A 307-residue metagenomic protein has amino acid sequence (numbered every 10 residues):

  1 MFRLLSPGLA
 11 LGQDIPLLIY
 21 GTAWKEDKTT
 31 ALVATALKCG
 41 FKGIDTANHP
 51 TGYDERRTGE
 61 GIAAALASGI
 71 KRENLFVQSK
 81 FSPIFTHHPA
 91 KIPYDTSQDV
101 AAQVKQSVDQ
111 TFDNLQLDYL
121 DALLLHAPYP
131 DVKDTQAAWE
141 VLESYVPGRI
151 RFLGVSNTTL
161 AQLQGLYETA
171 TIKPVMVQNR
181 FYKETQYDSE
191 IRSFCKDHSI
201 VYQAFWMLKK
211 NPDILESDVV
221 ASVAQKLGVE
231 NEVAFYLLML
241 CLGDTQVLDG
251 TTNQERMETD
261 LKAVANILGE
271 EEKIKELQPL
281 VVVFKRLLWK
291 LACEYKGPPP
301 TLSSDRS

Functional and structural regions predicted by a protein language model:
M1-L75, S79, F85, A137 (+2 more regions): N-terminal binding-site loop/beta-alpha segment at the start of enzyme catalytic domains that lines or forms
P16-K28, P89-A102, D131: Active-site mouth loops of central-metabolism enzymes
K25-L37, S97-L115, L163-Q164, Y187: Short, acidic/polar
R56-L66, V108-F112, L142, L163 (+1 more regions): Short, well-ordered amphipathic alpha-helices
E73-V100, H126: Structural motif corresponding to the early beta-alpha repeats
I92-Q106, K133-A137, L215, V219: Alpha-helix N-cap and loop-to-helix initiation/capping positions
F112-V132: Active-site groove signature of glycoside hydrolases
A127-S307: Beta/alpha (TIM)-barrel catalytic core signal, keyed to glycine-rich beta->alpha loops juxtaposed to Asp/Glu that bind
